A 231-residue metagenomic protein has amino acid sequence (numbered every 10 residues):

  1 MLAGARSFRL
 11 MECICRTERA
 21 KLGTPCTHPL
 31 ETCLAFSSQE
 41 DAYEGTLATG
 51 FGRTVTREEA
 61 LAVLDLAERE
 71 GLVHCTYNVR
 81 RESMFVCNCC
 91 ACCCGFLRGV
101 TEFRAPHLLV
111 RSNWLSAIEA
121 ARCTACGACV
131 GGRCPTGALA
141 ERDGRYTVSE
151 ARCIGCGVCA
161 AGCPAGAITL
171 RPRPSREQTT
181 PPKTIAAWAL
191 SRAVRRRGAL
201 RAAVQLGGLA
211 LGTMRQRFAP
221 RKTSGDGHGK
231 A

Functional and structural regions predicted by a protein language model:
M1-R98: Iron-sulfur-associated redox domains of electron-transfer enzymes in respiratory and anaerobic energy metabolism
R9, N88, L115-A117, T169: Generic structural signal for residues positioned in beta-strands
C13-C15, C26, C33, C87-C89 (+5 more regions): Disulfide-bonded cysteines in secreted/extracellular proteins and peptides
G50-R53, T124, S149, A193: Hydrophobic alpha-helical scaffolding
L66-R69, T136, A165: Residues at alpha-helix termini
V73-F85, F103-R133, G137-G155, S175: Ferredoxin-like iron-sulfur electron-transfer modules
C92-P106, A167-P174: Iron-sulfur (Fe-S) cluster-binding segments and ferredoxin-like electron-carrier domains, especially [2Fe-2S]
E150-A231: Flanking helices and flexible, charged tails adjoining ferredoxin-like Fe-S electron-transfer domains in multi-subunit
